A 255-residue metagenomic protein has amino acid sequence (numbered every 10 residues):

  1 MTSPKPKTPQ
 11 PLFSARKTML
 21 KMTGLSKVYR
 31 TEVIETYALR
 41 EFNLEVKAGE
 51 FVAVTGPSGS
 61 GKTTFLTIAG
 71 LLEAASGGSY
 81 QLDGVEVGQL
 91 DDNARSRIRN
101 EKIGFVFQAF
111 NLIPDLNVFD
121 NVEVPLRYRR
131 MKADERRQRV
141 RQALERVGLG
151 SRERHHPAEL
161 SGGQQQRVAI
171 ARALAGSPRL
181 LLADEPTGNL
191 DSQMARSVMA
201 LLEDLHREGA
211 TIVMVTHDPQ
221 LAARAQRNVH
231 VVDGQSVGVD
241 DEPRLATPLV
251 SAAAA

Functional and structural regions predicted by a protein language model:
M1-V28, V239-A255: ABC-family P-loop ATPase nucleotide-binding domain
T18-V231: ABC family nucleotide-binding domain
N228-D241: H-loop (His-switch) and adjacent beta-strand-loop-beta switch element of ABC-type ATPase nucleotide-binding domains
